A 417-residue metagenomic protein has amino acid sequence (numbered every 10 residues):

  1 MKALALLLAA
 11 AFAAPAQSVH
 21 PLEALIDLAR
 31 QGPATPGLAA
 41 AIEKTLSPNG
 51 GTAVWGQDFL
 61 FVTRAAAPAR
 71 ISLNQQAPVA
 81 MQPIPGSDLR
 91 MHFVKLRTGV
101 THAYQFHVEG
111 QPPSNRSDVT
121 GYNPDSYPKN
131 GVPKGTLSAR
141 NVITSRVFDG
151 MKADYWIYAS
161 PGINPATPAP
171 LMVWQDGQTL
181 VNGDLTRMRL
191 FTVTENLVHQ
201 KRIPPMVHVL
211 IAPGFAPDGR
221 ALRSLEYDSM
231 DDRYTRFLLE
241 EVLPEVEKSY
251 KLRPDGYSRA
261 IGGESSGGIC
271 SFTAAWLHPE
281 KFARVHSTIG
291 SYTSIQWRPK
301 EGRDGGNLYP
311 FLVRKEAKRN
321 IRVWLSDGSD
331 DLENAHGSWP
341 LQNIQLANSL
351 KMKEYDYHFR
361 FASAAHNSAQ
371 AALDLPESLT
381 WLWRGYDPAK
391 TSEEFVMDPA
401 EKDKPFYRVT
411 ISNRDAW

Functional and structural regions predicted by a protein language model:
M1, A16-Q17: Initiator methionine at the very start of the polypeptide chain
A3-A13: Sec-dependent N-terminal signal peptides
Q17-P78, I84-W417: Non-catalytic cap/lid and distal C-terminal segments of serine-dependent acyl enzymes
